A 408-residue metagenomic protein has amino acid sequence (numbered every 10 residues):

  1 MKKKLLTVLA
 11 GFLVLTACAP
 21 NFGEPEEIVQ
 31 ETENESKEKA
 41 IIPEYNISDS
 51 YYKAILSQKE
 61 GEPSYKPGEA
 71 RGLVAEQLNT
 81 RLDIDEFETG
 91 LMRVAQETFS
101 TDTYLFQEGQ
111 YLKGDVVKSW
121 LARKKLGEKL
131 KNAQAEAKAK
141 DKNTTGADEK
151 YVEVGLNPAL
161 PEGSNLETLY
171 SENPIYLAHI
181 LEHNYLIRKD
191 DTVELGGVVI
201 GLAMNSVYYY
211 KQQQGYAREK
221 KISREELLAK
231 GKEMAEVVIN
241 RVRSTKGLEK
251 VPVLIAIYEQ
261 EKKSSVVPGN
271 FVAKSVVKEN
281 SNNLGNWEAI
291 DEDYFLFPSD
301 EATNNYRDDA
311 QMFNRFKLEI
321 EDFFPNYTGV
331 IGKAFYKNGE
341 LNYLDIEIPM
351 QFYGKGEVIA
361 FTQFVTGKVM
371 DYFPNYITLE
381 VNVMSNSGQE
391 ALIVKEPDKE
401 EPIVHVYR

Functional and structural regions predicted by a protein language model:
M1-K4: Positively charged n-region of N-terminal signal peptides that target proteins for export
L13-A17: C-terminal motif of bacterial Sec signal peptides marking the signal peptidase cleavage site
A19-F22: Bacterial signal peptide processing site
V29, N34-Y209, L228, K262-Y336: N-proximal, solvent-exposed amphipathic alpha-helical segments enriched in charged/polar residues
Y208-E226: A solvent-exposed, charged loop/short amphipathic helix patch at secondary-structure junctions
K220-G247, G356-T378: Short, non-transmembrane amphipathic alpha-helical segments
R241-P252, Q260-P268: Extended, H/D-rich, highly charged conserved domains that either
F297-R408: Hydrophilic extracytoplasmic domains
